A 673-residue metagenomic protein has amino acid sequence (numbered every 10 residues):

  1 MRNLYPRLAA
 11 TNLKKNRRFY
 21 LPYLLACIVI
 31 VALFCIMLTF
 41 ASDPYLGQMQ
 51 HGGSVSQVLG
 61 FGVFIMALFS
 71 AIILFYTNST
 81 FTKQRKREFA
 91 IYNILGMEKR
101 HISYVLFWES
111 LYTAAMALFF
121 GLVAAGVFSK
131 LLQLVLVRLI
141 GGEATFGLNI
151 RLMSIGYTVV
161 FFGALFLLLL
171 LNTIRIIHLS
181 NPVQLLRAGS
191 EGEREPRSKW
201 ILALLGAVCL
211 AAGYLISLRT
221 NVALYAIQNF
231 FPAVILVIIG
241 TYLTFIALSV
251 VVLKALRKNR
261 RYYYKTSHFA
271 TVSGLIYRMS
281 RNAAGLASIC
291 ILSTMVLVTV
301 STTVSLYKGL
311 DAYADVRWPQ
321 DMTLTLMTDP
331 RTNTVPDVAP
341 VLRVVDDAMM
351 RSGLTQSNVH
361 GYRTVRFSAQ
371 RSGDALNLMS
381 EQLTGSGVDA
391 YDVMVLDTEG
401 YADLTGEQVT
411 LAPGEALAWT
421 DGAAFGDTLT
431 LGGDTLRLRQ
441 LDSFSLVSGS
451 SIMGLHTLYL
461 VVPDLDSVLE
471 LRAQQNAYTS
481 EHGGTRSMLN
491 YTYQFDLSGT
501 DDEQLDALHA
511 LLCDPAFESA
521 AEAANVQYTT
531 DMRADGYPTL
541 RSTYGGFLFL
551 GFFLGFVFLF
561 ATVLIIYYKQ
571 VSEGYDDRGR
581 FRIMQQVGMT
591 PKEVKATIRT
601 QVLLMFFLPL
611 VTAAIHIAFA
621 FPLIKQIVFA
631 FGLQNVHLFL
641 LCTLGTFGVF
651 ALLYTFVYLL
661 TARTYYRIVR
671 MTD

Functional and structural regions predicted by a protein language model:
M1-R18: Aromatic- and glycine-rich beta-strand/loop motifs that create alpha-glucan
N3-R7, L179-E193, Y575-D576, Y666-D673: Short cytosolic juxtamembrane segments of multi-pass membrane proteins
T11, K15, Q84-I94, Q184-A188 (+6 more regions): Short amphipathic alpha-helical coupling elements at transmembrane boundaries
R18-Y45, G53-R87, S110-A124, I238 (+4 more regions): Hydrophobic alpha-helical transmembrane segments of multi-pass inner-membrane transport and secretion
F19-A26, A32-I36, V160-L165, R194-L306 (+4 more regions): Alpha-helical transmembrane segments, especially those used as permease/efflux helices and single-pass anchors
V31-D43, Y76-N78, R87, T113-G142 (+6 more regions): Small-residue-rich transmembrane alpha-helices
Y313-F560: Basic-flanked hydrophobic alpha-helices used for secretion and membrane insertion
